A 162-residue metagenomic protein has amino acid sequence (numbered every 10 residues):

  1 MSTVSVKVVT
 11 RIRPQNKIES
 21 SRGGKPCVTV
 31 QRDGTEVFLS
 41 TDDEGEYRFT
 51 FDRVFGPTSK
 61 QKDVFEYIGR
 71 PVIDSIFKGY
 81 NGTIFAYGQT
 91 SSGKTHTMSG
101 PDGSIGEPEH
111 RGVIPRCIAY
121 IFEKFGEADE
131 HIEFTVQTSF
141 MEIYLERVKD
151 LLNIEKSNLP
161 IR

Functional and structural regions predicted by a protein language model:
M1-R162: Microtubule-binding structural modules
